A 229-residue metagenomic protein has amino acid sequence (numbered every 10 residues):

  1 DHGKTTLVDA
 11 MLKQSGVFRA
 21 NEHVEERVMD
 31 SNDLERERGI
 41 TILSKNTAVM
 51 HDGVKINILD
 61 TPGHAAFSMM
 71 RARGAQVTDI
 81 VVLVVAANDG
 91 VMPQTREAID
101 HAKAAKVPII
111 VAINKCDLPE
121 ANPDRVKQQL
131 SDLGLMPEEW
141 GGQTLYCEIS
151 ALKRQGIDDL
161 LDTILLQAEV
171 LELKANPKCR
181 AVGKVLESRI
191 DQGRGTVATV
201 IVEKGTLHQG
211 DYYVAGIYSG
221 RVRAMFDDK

Functional and structural regions predicted by a protein language model:
D1, L7, G39, I58-D60 (+10 more regions): Residue-level signature of catalytic and energy-coupling elements of molecular machines, predominantly ATP/GTP-dependent
D1, M92-P93, C116-N122, A151-D159 (+1 more regions): Ordered, soluble secondary-structure elements with a strong preference for glycine-centered loop motifs and nearby
H2-A72, Q76-T78, V84: P-loop NTPase switch module centered on the Walker A-proximal segment
V17-S44, F67, M92, A121 (+4 more regions): Active-site phosphate-binding and catalytic loops of NTP-dependent enzymes
E35, I40-I42, A48-D52, A72-V77 (+4 more regions): Conserved catalytic network of the ASCE P-loop NTPase/AAA+ motor domain
A65, Q76-R96, K106-D124, V197: Conserved Switch II/interswitch segment of TRAFAC-class P-loop GTPases
K115-G142, D158-D162: GTPase G-domain guanine-specificity segment
G142-K229: Conserved catalytic-core segments of large NTP-driven translation/proteostasis enzymes
